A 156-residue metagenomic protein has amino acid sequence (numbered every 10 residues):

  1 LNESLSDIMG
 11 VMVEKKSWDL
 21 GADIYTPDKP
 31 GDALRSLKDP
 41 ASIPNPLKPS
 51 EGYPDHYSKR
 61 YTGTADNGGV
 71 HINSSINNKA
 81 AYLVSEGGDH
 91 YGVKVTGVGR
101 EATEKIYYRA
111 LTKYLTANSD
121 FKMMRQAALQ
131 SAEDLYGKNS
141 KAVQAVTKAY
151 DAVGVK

Functional and structural regions predicted by a protein language model:
L1-K156: Zinc-dependent metallohydrolase catalytic domains
